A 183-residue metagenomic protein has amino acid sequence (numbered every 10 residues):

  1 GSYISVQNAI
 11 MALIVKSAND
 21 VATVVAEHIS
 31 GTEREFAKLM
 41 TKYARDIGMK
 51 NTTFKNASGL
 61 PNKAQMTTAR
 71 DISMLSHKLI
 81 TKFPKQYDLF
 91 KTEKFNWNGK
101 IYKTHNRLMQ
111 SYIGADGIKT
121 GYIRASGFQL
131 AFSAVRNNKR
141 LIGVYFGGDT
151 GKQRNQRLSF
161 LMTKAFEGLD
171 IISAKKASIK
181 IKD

Functional and structural regions predicted by a protein language model:
G1-R70, I80: Active-site-adjacent loops and short helices of periplasmic peptidoglycan-processing enzymes
M49-T53, P61-M66, R70-D183: Domain-terminus/edge residues, biased toward the C-terminal soluble/receptor-binding domains of extracytoplasmic
